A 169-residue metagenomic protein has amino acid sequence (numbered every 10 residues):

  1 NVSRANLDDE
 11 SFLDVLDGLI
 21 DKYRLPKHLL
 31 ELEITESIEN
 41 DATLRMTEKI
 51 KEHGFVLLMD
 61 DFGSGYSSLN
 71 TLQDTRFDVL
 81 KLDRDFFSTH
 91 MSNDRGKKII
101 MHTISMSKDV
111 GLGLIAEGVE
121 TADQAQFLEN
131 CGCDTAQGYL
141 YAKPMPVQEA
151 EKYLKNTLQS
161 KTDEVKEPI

Functional and structural regions predicted by a protein language model:
N1-S3, K49-I50: A generic short-segment signal for beta-strand/edge and adjacent turn/coil regions
V2-E10, H28-D41, F55-I169: EAL-family c-di-GMP phosphodiesterase catalytic domain
F12-L19, A42: A short, hydrophobic coiled-coil helix within the histidine kinase transmitter core
D17, L44-E48, I100, I104: Short amphipathic alpha-helical segments and helix-helix/interface helices
L19-K22, D74: PAS-family sensory domains
K22-K27, H53: Short helix-capping segments at alpha-helix termini
E48-K51, L58: Signal-transmission coiled-coil "S-helix" linker that connects upstream sensory/regulatory modules
